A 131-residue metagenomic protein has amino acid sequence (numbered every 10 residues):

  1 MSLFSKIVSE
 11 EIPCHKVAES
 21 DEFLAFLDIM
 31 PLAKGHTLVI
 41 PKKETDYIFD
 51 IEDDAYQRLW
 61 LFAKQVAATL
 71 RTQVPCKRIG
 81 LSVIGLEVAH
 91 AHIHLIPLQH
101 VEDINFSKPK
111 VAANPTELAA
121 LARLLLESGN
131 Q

Functional and structural regions predicted by a protein language model:
M1-Q131: HIT superfamily nucleotide-processing domains
